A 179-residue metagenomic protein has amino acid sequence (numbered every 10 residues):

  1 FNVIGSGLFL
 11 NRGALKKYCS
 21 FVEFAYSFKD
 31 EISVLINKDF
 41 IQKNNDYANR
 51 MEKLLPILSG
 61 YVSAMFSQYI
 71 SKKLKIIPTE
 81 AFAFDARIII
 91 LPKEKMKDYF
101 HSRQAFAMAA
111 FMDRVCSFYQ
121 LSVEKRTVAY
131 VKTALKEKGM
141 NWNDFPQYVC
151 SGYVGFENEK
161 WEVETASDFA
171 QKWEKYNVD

Functional and structural regions predicted by a protein language model:
F1-D179: Regulatory and interdomain segments flanking nucleotide-handling catalytic cores in signaling/defense enzymes
